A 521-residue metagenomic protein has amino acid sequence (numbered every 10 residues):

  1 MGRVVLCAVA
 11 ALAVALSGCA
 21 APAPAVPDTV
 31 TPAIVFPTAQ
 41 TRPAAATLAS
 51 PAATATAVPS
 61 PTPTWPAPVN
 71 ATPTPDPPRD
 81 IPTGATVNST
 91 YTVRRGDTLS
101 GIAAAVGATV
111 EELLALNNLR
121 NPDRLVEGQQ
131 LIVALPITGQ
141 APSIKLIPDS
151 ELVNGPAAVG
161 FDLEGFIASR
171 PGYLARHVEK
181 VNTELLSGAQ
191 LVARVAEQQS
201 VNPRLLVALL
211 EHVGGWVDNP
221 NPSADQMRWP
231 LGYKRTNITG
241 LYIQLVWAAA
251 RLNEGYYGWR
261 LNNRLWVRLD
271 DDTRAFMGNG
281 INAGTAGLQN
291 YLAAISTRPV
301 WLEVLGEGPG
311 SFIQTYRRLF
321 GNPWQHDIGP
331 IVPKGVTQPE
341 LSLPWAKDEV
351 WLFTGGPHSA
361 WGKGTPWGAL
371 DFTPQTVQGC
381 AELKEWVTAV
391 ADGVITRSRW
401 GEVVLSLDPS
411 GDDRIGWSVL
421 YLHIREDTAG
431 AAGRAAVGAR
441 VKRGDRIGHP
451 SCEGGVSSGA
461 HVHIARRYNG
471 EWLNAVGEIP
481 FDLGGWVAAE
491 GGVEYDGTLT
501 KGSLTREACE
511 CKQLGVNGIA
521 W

Functional and structural regions predicted by a protein language model:
A15-G18: C-terminal motif of bacterial Sec signal peptides marking the signal peptidase cleavage site
A23-P24, K234-T354, Y495-W521: Non-catalytic cell-wall polysaccharide-engagement segments
I34-V35, A39, L48, A57 (+4 more regions): Primarily a LysM-type cell-wall glycan-binding module
V93, D97-L116, G128, A196 (+5 more regions): Short alpha-helical segments in extracytoplasmic peptidoglycan/chitin-binding modules and envelope-associated proteins
S143-V304: Catalytic glycan-binding domains that act on GlcNAc-containing polysaccharides
P333-V336, E340, W351-A391, Y421: Short glycine/threonine/proline-enriched tight-turn/helix- or strand-capping micro-motif at secondary-structure
P339, A381, T388, R414-G416 (+3 more regions): Acidic, glycine-rich catalytic/binding loops that coordinate metals and/or anionic ligands
E382-R434, S458-H461: Zn2+-dependent peptidoglycan hydrolase active-site motif and core
